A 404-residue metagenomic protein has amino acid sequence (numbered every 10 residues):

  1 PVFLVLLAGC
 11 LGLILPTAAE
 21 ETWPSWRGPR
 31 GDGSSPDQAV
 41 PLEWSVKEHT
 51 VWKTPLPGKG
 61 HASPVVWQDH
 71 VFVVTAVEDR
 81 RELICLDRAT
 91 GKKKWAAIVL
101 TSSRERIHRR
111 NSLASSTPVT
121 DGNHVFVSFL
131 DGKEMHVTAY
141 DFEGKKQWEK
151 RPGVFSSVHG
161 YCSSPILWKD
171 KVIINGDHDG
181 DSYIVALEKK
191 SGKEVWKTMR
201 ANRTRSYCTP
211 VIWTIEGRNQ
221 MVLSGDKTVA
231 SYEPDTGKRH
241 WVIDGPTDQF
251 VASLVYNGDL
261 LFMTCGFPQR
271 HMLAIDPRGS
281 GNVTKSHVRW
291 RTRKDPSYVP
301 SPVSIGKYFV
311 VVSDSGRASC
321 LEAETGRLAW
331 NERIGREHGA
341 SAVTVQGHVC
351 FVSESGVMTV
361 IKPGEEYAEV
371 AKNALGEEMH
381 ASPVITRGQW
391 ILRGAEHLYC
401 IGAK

Functional and structural regions predicted by a protein language model:
F3-I14: Bacterial N-terminal signal peptides
T17-K404: Noncatalytic, solvent-exposed loop/strand surfaces of beta-propeller-type extracellular/periplasmic domains
